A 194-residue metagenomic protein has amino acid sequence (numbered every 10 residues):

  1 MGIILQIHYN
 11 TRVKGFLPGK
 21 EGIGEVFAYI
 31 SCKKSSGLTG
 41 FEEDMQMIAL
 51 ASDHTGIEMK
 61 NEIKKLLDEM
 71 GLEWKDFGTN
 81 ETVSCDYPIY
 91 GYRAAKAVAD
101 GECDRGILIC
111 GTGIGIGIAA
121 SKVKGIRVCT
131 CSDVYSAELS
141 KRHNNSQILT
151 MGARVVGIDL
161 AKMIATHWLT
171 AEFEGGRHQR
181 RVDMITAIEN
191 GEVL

Functional and structural regions predicted by a protein language model:
Y9-R12, E25, Y29-Q46: Short, Lys/Arg-enriched N-terminal segments with co-localized hydrophobic residues within the first ~10-30 amino acids
I48-E62: N-terminal beta1-alpha1 ligand-phosphate binding loop
E73-S84: A short beta-strand-loop structural module common to alpha/beta enzyme folds
Y90, A94-T130: Helix-adjacent hinge/juxtasegments
Y135-L194: C-terminal binding/interaction regions
